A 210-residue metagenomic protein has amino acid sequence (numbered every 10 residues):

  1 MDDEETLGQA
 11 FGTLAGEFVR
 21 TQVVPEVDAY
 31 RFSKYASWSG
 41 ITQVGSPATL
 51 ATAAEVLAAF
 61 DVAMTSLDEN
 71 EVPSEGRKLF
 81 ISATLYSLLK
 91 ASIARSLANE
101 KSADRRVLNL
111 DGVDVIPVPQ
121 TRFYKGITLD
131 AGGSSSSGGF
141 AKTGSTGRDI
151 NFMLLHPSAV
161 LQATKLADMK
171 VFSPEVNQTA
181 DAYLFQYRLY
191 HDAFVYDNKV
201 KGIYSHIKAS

Functional and structural regions predicted by a protein language model:
D2-S74, A83, S205-S210: Alpha-helical scaffold segments that mediate packing/assembly in large oligomeric complexes
T6, A51, S92-S210: Sequence/fold signature of self-assembling virion shell proteins
R77-K78: Extended amphipathic alpha-helical segments with heptad-repeat/coiled-coil character used for oligomerization, fusion
S82-T84, K90-R95: Amphipathic alpha-helical interface segments
